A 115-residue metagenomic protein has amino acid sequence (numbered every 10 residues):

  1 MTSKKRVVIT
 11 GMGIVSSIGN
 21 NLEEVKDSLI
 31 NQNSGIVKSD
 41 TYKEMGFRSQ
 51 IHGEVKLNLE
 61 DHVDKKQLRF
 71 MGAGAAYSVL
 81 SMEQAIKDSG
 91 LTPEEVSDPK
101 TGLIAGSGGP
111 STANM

Functional and structural regions predicted by a protein language model:
M1-M115: Conserved "HGTGT" condensation-loop signature of ketosynthase/thiolase-family condensing enzymes that catalyze
